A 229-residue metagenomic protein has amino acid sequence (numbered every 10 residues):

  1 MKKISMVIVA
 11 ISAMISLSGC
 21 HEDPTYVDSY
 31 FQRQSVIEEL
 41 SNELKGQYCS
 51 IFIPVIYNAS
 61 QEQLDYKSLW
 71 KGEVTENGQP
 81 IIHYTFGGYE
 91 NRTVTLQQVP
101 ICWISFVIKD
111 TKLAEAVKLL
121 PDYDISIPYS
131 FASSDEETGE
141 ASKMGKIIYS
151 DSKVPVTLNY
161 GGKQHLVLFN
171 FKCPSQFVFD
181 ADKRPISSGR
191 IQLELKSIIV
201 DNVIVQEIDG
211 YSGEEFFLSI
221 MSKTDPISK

Functional and structural regions predicted by a protein language model:
M1-I4: Positively charged n-region of N-terminal signal peptides that target proteins for export
A13-N42, S219-K229: Bacterial Sec-dependent N-terminal signal peptides
Y26-E39, Q47-V99, Q206-F216: Short, solvent-exposed loop/hinge segments that bridge or flank secondary-structure elements
Y48-S50, D65-L69, V99-I101, I108 (+3 more regions): Extended beta-sheet lipid-handling architectures
Q79-P174: Predominantly extracellular/secreted and cell-surface proteins with exposed, flexible low-complexity segments
Y149-K229: Glycine-rich, aromatic-bearing surface loops/beta-hairpins
